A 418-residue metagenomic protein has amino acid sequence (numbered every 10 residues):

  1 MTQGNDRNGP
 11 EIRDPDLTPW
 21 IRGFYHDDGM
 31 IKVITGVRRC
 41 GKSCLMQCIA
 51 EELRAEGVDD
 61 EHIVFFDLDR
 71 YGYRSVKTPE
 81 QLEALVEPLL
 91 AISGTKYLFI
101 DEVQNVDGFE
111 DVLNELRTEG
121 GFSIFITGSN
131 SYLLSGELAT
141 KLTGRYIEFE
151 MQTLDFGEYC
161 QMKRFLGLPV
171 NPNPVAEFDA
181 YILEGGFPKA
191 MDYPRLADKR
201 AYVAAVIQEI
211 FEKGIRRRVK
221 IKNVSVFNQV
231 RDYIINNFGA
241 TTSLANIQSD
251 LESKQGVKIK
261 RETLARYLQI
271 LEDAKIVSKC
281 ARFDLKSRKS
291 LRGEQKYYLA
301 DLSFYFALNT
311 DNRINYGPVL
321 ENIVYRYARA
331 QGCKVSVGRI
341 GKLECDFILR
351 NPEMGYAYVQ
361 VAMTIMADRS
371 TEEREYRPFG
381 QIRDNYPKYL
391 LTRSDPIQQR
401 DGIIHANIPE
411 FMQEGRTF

Functional and structural regions predicted by a protein language model:
T2-D6, P10-E11, G157-V319, I323-R326 (+1 more regions): Interdomain hinge/linker elements that couple catalytic modules in large macromolecular machines
T2-E11, D27-M30, T35, C44 (+3 more regions): A cross-kingdom feature that marks ATP-driven nucleic-acid transaction machinery
G9-G23: N-terminal pre-P-loop "Q-motif" helix
G41: Conserved glycine(s) of the Walker
V64-S93: Short glycine-rich substrate-engagement loop in P-loop NTPases that contacts/grips substrate
A91-F109: Conserved P-loop NTPase "ATPase switch" module shared by AAA+ and STAND
S123-S129, E150: Structural recognition of the conserved hydrophobic beta-strand(s) that form the central parallel beta-sheet of P-loop
Y132-I147, K163-R164: Short regulatory helix/loop adjacent to the ATP-binding pocket of P-loop NTPases
